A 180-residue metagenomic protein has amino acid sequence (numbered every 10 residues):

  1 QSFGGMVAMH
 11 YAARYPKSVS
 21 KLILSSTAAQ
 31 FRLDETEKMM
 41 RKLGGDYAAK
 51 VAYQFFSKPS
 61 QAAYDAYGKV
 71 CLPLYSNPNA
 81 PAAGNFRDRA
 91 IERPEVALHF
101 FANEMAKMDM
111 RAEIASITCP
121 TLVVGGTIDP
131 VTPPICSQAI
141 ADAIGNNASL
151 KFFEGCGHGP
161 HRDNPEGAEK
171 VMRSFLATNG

Functional and structural regions predicted by a protein language model:
Q1-S2, G126: Conserved alpha/beta-hydrolase "nucleophile elbow" surrounding the catalytic nucleophile
G5-P16, L22: Short glycine-enriched nucleophile-adjacent loop and the immediately C-terminal alpha-helix near the catalytic center
K21-F55: Flexible "cap/lid" loop of the alpha/beta hydrolase fold
K50, Q54-A112, C119: Alpha/beta-hydrolase
I117, V123-G125, D129: Short beta-strand/loop motif that positions the catalytic acidic residue of the alpha/beta-hydrolase fold
P130-C136: Conserved alpha/beta-hydrolase "acid-adjacent" motif
Q138-A148: Active-site-adjacent alpha-helix of alpha/beta-hydrolase-fold enzymes
N147-G180: Catalytic active-site module of serine/aspartate enzymes centered on a nucleophile-bearing elbow/loop
